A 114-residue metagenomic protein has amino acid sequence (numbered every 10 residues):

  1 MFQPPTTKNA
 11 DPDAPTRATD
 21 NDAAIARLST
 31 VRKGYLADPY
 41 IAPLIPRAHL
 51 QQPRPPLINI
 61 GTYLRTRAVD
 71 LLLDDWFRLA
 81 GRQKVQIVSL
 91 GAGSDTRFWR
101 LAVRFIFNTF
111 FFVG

Functional and structural regions predicted by a protein language model:
M1-G114: Rossmann-like AdoMet
